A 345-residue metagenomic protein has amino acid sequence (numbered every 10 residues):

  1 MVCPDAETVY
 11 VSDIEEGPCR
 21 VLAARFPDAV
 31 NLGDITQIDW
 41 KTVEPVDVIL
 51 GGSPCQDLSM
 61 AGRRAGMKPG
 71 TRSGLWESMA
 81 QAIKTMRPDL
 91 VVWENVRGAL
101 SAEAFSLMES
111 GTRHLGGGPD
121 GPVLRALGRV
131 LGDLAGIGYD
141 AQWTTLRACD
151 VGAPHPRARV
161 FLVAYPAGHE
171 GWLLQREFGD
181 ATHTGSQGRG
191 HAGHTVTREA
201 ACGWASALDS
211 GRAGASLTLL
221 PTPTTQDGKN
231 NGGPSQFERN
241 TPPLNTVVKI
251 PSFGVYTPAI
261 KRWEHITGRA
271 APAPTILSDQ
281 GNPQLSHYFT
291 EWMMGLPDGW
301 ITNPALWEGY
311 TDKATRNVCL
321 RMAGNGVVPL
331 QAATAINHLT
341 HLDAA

Functional and structural regions predicted by a protein language model:
M1-I38: SAM cofactor-binding core of SAM-dependent methyltransferases, primarily the Rossmann-like beta-alpha-beta module
V2, R25, K41, T85-M86 (+1 more regions): Alpha-helix C-cap/termination motif
V11, L32, L50, V92-W93: Generic enzyme active-site microenvironment
C19, A23, A80, L131 (+3 more regions): Non-transmembrane alpha-helical segments in soluble domains of secreted/periplasmic/extracellular proteins
I38-V48, Q56-G228, S252-A271: Class I S-adenosyl-L-methionine
Q187-H191, T195-A345: C-terminal target-recognition/interaction regions appended to catalytic cores
